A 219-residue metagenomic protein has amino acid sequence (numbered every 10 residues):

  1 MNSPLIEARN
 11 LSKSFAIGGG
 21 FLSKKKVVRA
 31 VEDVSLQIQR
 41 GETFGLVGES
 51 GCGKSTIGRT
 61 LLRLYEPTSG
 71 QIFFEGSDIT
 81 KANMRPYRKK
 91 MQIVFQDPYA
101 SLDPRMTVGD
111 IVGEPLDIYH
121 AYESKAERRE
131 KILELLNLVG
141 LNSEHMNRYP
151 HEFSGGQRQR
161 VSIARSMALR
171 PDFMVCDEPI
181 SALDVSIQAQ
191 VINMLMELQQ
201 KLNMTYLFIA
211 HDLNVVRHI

Functional and structural regions predicted by a protein language model:
V47-G48: The feature captures the beta-strand-to-loop junction immediately N-terminal to the Walker
L62: Helix-to-loop junction immediately C-terminal to a conserved catalytic motif
G70-D78, Y87: Conserved ABC transporter NBD signature motif
H120, A126-E144, E197: Conserved ABC ATPase "signature" region
Y149-F153, Q157: Conserved ABC ATPase signature
I163, V191: Hydrophobic anchor residue at the start of the ABC signature
A168-D172: A short, proline-enriched helix->beta-strand linker immediately N-terminal to the Walker B motif in ABC-type P-loop
